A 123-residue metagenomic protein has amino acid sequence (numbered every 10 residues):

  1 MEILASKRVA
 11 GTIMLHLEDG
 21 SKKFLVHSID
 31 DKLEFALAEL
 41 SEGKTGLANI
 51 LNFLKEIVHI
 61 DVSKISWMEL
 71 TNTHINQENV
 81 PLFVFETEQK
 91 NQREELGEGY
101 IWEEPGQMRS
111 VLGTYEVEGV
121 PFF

Functional and structural regions predicted by a protein language model:
M1-A36: N-terminal strand-loop-strand
E2-I3, S28-K32, T45-N52, P121-F122: Generic detector of short, locally flexible boundary/turn motifs and exposed helical patches
I3-S6, T12-M14, T45-A48, D61-I65 (+1 more regions): A short linear-motif detector with a strong N-terminal bias
A5, K55, V84-T87: Short, structured secondary-structure boundary patches
I29-A38, E42, N76-F123: Nudix hydrolase/Nudix homology domain
L37-E69: The catalytic Nudix box helix
